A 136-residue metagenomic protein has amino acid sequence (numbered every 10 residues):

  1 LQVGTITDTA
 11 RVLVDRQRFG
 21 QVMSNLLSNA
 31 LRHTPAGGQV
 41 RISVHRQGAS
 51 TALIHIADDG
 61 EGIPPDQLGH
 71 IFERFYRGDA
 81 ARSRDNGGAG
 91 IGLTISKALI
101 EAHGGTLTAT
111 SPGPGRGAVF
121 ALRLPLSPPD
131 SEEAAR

Functional and structural regions predicted by a protein language model:
L1-A10, Q47: Conserved catalytic submotifs in the C-terminal HATPase_c
A30-L31: Short helix-loop "hinge" at the ATP-lid/N-box region of the Bergerat-fold HATPase_c
G37-S50: Short beta-strand/loop element within the Bergerat-fold HATPase_c
D58: Acidic ATP/Mg2+-coordinating residue in the GHKL
I63-R77, A135: Short conserved segment of the HATPase_c
G92, S96: Short alpha-helical Gxxx[C/S/T] motif in the catalytic ATP-binding
G104-G105: Conserved glycine-rich
